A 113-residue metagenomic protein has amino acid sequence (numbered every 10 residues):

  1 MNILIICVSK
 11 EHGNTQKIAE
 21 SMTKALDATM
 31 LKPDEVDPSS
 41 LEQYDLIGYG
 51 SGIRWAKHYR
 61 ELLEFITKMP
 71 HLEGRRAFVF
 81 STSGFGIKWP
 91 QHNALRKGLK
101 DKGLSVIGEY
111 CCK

Functional and structural regions predicted by a protein language model:
I3-K10, Q16-K17, S21-P33, Q43-K113: FMN-binding flavodoxin-like domain, especially the glycine-rich phosphate-binding loop
E35-S39: Short acidic active-site motifs
